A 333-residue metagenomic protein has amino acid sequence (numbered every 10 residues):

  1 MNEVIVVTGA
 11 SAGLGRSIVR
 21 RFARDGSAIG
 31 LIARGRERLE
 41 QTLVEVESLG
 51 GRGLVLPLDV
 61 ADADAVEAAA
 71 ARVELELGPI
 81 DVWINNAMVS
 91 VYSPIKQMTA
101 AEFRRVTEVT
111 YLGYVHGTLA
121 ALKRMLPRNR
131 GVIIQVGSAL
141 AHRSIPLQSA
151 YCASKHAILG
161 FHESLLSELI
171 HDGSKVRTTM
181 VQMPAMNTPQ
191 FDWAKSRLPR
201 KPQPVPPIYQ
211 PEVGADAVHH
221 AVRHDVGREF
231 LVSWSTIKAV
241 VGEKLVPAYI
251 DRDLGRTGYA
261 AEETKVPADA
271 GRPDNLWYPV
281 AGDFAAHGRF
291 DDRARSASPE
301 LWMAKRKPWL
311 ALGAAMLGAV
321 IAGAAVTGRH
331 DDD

Functional and structural regions predicted by a protein language model:
S11-A12: Conserved glycine-rich cofactor-binding loop
S27-Q41: Conserved glycine-rich Rossmann-like NAD(P)H-binding loop of the short-chain dehydrogenase/reductase
L58-A68, A100: The beta1-alpha1 cofactor-binding region of Rossmann-like NAD(H)/NADP(H)-dependent oxidoreductases
P94-I95, E102-R104, A314: Substrate-binding pocket helix/loop in short-chain dehydrogenase/reductase
T118, S154: Active-site helix of classical SDR
S138: Residue(s) in the substrate-gating loop at a strand-loop-helix junction that position the organic substrate next
H171-E263: SDR active-site lid
